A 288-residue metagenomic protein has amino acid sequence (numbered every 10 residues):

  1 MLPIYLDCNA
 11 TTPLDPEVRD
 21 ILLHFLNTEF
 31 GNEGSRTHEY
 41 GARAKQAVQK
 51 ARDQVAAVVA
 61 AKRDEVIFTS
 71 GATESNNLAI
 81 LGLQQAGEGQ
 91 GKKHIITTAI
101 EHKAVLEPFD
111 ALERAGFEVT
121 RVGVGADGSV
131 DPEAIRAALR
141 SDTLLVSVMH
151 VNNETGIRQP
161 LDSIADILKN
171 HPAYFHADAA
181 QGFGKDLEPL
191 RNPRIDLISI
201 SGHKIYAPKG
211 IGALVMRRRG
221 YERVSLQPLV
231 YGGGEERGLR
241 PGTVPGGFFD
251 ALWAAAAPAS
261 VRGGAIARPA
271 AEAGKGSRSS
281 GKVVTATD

Functional and structural regions predicted by a protein language model:
M1-D288: Pyridoxal 5′-phosphate
